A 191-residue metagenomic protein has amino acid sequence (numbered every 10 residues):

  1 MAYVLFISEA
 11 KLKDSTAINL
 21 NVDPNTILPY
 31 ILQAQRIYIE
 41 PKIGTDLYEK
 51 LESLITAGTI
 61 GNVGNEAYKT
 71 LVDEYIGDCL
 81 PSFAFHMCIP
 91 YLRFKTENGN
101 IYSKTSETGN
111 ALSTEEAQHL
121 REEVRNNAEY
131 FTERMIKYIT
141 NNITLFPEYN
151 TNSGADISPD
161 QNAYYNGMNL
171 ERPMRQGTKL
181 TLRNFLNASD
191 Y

Functional and structural regions predicted by a protein language model:
M1-G77, Y91-Y191: Conserved short "hinge" loops at termini or chain/domain junctions
